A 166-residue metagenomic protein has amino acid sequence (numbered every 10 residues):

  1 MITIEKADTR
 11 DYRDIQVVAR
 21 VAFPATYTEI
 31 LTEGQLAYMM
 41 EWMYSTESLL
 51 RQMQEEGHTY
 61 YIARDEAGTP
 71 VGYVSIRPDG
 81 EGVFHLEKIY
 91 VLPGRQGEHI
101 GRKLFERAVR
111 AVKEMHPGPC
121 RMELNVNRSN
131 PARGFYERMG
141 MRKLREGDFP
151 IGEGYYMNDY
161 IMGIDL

Functional and structural regions predicted by a protein language model:
M1-T3: Extreme N-terminal starter segment of soluble prokaryotic enzymes
K6-Y12, V17-G94, F105-M115, K143-F149 (+1 more regions): Acetyl-CoA-dependent GNAT
W42, E98, Y155: Flexible, glycine- and charge-enriched loops at secondary-structure boundaries
T69, L92-E106, M115, P119 (+2 more regions): Conserved glycine-rich acetyl-CoA-binding loop
F84, G118-R133, E137-L166: C-terminal "cap" of GNAT-fold acetyltransferases
